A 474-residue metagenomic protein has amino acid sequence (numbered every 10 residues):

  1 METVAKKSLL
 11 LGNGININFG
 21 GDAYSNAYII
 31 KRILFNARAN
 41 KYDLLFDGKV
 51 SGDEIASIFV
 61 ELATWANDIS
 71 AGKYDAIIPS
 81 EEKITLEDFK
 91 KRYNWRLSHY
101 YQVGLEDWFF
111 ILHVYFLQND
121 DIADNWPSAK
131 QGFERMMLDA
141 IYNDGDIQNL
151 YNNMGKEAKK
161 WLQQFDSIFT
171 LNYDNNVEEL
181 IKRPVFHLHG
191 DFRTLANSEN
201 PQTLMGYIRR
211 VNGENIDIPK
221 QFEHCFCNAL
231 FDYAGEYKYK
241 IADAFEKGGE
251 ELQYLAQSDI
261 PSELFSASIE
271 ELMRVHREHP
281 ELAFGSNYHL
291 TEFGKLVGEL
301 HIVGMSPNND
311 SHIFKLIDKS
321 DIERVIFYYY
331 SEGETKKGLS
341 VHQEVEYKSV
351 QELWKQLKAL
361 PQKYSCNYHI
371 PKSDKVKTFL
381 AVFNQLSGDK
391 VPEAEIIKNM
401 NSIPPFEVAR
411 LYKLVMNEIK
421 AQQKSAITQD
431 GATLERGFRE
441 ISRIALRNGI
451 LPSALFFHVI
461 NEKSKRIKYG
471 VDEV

Functional and structural regions predicted by a protein language model:
M1-A5, N18-G20, N36-K73, K83 (+5 more regions): S-adenosyl-L-methionine
M1-D22, Y28-I33, N40-Y42, F46-K49 (+4 more regions): SIR2/sirtuin-family catalytic core signature
E54-H113, N153-L264: Extended, H/D-rich, highly charged conserved domains that either
D107-V114, M136-I141, F226, S268 (+5 more regions): Extended low-polarity, hydrophobic cluster-rich segments
D121-Y151, S268-H279: Glycine-rich phosphate-binding "P-loop"
G145-W161, L282-F293: A short, well-structured juxtamembrane/interface segment
A394-M400, S425: Extended non-catalytic scaffold regions that mediate assembly and binding in large macromolecular machines
